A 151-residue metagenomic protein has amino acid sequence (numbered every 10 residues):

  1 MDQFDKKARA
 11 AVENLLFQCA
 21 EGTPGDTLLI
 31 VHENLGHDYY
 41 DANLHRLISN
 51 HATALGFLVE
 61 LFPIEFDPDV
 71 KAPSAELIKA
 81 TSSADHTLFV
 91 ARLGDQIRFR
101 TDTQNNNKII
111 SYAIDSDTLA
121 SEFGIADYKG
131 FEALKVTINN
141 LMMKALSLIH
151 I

Functional and structural regions predicted by a protein language model:
M1-D26: N-terminal basic/disordered segments at the start of proteins
D5-E13, H37, D41, H45 (+2 more regions): Generic structural signal for well-ordered, non-membrane alpha-helical segments in soluble metabolic enzymes
T23, A54-G56, Q104-N106: Short, well-ordered coil/turn elements that cap or connect secondary structure elements
T27, L58, K108: Residues at the starts of beta-strands that form the adenosine-phosphate
V31-H32, H37-A72, L77-A84, L88-F89: Membrane helical hairpin/interfacial module
N50-A54, L58, K135-L146: Alpha/propeptide regions of enzymes that mature by internal proteolysis
A75-G130, T137: A generic, well-ordered mixed alpha/beta core segment in the N-terminal half of proteins
I149-I151: Conserved small/polar residues in nucleotide/adenosyl-binding loops
